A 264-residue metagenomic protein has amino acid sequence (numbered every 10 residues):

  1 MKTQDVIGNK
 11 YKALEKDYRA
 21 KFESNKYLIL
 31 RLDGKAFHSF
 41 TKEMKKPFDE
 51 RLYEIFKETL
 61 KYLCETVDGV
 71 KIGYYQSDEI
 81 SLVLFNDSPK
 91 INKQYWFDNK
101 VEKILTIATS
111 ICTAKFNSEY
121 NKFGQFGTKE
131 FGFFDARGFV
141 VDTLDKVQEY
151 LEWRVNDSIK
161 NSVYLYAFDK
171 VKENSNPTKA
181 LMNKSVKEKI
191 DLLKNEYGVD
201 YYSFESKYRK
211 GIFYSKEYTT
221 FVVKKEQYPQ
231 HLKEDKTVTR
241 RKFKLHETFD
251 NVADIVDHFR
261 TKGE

Functional and structural regions predicted by a protein language model:
M1-E264: Regulatory and interdomain segments flanking nucleotide-handling catalytic cores in signaling/defense enzymes
